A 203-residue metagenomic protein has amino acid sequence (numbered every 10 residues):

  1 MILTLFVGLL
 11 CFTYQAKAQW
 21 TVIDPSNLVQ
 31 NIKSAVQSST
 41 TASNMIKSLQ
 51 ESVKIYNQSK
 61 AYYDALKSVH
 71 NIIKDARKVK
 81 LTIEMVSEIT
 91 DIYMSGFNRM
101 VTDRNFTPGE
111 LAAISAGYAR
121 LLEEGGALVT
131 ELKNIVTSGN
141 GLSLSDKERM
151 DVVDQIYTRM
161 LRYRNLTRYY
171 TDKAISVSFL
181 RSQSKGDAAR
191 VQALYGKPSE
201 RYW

Functional and structural regions predicted by a protein language model:
I2-T13: Bacterial N-terminal signal peptides
K17-F97: N-terminal Sec/ER secretory leader and immediately downstream segment of secreted/extracellular precursors
Y56, I83-V86, T90, M160 (+4 more regions): Long amphipathic alpha-helices with heptad-repeat character, especially coiled-coil-forming segments used
Y93-Y170, Y195-G196: Extended amphipathic alpha-helical interaction segments
S176-W203: A cross-kingdom marker for long, charged
